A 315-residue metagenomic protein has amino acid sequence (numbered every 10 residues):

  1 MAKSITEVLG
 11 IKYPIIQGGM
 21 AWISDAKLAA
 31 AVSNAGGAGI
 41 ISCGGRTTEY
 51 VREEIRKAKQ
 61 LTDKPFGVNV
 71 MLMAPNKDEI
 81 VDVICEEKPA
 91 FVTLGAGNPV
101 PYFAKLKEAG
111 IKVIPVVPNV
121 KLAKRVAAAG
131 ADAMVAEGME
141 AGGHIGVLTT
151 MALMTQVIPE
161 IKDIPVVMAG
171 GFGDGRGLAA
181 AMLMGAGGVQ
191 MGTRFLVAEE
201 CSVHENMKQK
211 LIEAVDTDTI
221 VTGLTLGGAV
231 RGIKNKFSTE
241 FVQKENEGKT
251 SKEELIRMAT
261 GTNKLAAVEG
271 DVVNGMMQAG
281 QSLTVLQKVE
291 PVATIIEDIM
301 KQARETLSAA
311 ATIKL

Functional and structural regions predicted by a protein language model:
M1-I161, P165: Active-site entrance/lid segments in N-terminal catalytic domains of soluble metabolic enzymes
A21-W22, G37-T48, V135-V147, F172-M207: Glycine-rich phosphate-binding active-site loops on the catalytic face of alpha/beta enzymes
V116, G170-G171: Conserved acidic functional residues
A152-V167, G173-L315: Conserved active-site-proximal phosphate/metal-binding subdomains
